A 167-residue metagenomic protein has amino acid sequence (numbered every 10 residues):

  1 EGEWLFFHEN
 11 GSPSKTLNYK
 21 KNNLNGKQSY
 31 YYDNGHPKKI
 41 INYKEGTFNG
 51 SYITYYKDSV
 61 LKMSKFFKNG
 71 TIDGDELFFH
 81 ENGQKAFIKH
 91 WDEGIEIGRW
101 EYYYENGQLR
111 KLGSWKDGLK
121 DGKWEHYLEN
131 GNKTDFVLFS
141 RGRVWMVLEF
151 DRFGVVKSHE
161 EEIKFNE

Functional and structural regions predicted by a protein language model:
E1-E167: Glycine/tyrosine- and acidic-biased, solvent-exposed loop/turn segments at the edges of beta-strands
